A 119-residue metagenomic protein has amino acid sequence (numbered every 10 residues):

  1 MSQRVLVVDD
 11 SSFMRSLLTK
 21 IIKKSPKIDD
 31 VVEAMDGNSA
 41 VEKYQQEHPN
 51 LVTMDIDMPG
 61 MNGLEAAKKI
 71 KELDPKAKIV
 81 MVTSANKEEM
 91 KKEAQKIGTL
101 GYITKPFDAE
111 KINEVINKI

Functional and structural regions predicted by a protein language model:
S12-V32: Two-component/phosphorelay signaling modules centered on CheY-like receiver
V31-N38, A109: Conserved Asp/Asn-Gly motif in the active-site loop of CheY-like receiver
D36-S39, N62-E65: Acidic catalytic/metal-coordinating carboxylates
E47-T53: Active-site beta3 strand of CheY-like receiver
M58: Receiver (REC) domain active-site loop signature in two-component systems and cognate sites in sensor histidine kinases
E65, N86-G101, E114: Alpha4 helix (beta4-alpha4-beta5 surface) of REC/receiver domains from two-component response regulators
F107-I116: C-terminal output helix
